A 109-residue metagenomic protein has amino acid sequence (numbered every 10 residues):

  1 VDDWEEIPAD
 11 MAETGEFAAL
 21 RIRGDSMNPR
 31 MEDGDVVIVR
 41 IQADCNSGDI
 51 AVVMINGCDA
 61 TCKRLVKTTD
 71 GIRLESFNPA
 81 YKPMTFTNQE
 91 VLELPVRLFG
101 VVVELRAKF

Functional and structural regions predicted by a protein language model:
D2-F109: Acidic/glycine-rich C-terminal interaction modules and beta/coil loop segments that lie outside canonical DNA-binding
